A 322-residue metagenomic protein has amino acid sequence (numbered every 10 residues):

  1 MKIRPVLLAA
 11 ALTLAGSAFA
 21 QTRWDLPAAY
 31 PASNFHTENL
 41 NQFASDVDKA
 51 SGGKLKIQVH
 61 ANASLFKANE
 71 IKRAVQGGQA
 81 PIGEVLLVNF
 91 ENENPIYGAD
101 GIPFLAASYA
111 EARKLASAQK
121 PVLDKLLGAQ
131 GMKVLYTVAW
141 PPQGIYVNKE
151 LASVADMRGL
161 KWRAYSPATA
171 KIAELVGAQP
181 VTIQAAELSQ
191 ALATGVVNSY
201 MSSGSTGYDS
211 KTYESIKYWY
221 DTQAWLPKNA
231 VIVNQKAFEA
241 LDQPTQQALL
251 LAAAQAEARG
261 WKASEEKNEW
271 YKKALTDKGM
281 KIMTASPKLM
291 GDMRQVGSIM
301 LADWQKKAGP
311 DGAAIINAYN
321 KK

Functional and structural regions predicted by a protein language model:
M1-K2: N-terminal secretory signal peptides that target proteins for export/translocation
P5, A9-A10, Q21-E111, Q119-K322: N-terminal secretory/targeting leader peptides
L14-A20: Sec/Tat signal peptide C-region and signal peptidase I cleavage site
K114: Short beta-strand-centered segments that line the small-molecule binding cleft or hinge of alpha/beta clamshell
